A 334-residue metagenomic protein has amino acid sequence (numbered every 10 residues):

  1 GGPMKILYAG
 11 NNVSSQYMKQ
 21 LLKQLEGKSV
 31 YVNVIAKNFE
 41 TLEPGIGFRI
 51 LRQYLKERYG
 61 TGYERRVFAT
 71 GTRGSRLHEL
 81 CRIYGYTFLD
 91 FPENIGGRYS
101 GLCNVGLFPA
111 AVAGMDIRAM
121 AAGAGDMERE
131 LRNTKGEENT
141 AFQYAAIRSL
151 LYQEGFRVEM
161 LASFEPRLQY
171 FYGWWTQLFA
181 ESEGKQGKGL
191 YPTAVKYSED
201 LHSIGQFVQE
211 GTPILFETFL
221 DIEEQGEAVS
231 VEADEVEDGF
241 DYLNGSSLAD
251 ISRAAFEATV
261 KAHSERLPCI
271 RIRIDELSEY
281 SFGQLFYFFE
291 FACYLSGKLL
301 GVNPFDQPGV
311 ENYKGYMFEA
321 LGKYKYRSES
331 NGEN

Functional and structural regions predicted by a protein language model:
G1, M115-A119, R129-A258: Acidic catalytic cores of enzymes that act on phosphate-bearing nucleotides/polynucleotides
G1-T134, G315: Glycine-rich phosphate-binding loops that contact phosphosugars or nucleotide phosphates
M4-I6, S29-Y31, G62-F68, R157-E159 (+3 more regions): Residue-level recognition of the N-termini of beta-strands and the immediately preceding loop/turn
I6-F48, L102, Y197-S198, E223-Q225 (+4 more regions): Conserved, well-structured ligand/cofactor-binding cores
Y8-N11, K37, T41, V67-T70 (+9 more regions): Hydrophobic alpha-helical scaffolding
K23-L25, R49-L51, I83-G85, W175-E183 (+3 more regions): Short, solvent-exposed amphipathic alpha-helical segments in soluble enzyme and RNA/protein-processing domains
E57, A110-G114, Q177, E181 (+7 more regions): Short, well-ordered loop/turn and helix-capping segments at boundaries between secondary-structure elements and domains
V302-N334: C-terminal amphipathic alpha-helical interaction region
